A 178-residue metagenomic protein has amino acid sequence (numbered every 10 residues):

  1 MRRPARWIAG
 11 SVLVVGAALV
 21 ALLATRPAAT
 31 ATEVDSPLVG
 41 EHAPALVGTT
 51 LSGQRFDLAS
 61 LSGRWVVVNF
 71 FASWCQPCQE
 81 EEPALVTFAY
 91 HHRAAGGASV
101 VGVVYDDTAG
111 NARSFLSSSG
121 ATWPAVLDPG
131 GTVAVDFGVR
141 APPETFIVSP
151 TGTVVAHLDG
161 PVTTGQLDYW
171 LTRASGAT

Functional and structural regions predicted by a protein language model:
M1-A45, T178: N-terminal targeting signals for export/organelle localization
P44, V66, P142-P143: Short loop/turn microsegments at loop-to-beta-strand junctions
L51-S52, P150: Short, ordered coil/turn segments that flank beta-strands lining enzyme active or ligand-binding pockets
F56-Q79: Short active-site neighborhood of thiol/selenol oxidoreductases, capturing the structured segment around
V67-V68, V100, T145: Hydrophobic beta-strand anchors of alpha/beta hydrolase catalytic cores
Q79-S119, P129-D136: Structural microenvironment flanking redox-active thiols in thiol-disulfide oxidoreductases
S114-T122, L127-T178: Thiol/disulfide oxidoreductase modules built on the thioredoxin-like
